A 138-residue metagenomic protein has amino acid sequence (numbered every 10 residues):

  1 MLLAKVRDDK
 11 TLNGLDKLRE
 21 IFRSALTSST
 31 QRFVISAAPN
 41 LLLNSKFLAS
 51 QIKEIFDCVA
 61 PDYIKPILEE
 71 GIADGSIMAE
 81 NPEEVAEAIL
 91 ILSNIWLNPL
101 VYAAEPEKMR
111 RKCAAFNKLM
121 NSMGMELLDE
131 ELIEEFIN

Functional and structural regions predicted by a protein language model:
M1-L2, I64: Generic hydrophobic, amphipathic alpha-helix propensity
L2-I35, A86-I89: Hydrophobic alpha-helical connector segments
L15-R19, I55-F56, A73-A88, P106-R111: All-alpha amphipathic helical-bundle segments outside canonical DNA-binding/catalytic cores that form hydrophobic
R19, R23, P61, K65-E69 (+4 more regions): An amphipathic alpha-helix signature
T30-K65, E69-S76: Short secondary-structure transition hinges
P66-E69, A73, Y102-N138: C-terminal peripheral helix-coil segments that are non-catalytic and often amphipathic
S93: Cytochrome P450 catalytic-core helices
W96-L100: Membrane-embedded alpha-helical segments of multi-pass transporters/permeases
